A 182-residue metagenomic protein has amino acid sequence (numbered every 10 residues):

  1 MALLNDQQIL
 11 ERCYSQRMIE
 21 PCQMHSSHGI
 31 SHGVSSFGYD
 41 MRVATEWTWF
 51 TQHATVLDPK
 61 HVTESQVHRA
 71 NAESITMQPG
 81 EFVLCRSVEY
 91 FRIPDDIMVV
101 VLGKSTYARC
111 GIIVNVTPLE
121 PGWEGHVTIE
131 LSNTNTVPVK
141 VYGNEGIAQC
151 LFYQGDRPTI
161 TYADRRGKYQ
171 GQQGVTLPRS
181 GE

Functional and structural regions predicted by a protein language model:
M1-E182: Non-catalytic terminal segments and appended small domains
